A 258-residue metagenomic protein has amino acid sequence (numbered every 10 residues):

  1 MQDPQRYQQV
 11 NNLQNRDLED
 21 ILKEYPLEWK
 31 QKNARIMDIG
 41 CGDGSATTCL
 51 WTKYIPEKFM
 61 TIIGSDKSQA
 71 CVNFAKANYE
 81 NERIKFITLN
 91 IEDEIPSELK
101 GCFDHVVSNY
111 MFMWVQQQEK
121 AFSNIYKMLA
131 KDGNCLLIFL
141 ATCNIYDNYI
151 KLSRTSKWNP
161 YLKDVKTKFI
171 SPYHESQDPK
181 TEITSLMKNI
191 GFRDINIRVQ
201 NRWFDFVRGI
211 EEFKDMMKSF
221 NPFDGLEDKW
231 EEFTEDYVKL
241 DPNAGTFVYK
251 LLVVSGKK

Functional and structural regions predicted by a protein language model:
M1-E19: Class I SAM-dependent methyltransferase Rossmann-like catalytic core, especially the SAM/SAH-binding loop
L13-A34, T48-K53: Conserved alpha-helix/loop element of class I SAM-dependent methyltransferases that forms part of the SAM/SAH-binding
A34-P96: Class I SAM-dependent methyltransferase SAM/SAH-binding core
G42-D43, P172-K258: Conserved Class I S-adenosyl-L-methionine
P96-V106: A short acidic, Gly/Pro-enriched loop at the edge of an enzyme's catalytic core that lines a small-molecule cofactor
D104-Q118: A short SAM/SAH-binding and catalytic strip from SAM-dependent methyltransferases
V115-Q116, L129-K131: Helix-to-beta-strand junctions that scaffold the AdoMet/dcAdoMet cofactor pocket in Class I SAM-dependent enzymes
E119, D132-D205: Conserved catalytic/acceptor-binding region of the Class I
